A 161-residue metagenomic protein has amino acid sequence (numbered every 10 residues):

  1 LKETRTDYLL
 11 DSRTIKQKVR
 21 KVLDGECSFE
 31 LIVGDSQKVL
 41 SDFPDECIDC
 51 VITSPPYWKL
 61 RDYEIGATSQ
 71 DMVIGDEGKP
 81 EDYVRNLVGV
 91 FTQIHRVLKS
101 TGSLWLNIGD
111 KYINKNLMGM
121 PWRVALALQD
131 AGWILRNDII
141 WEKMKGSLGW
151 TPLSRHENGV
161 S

Functional and structural regions predicted by a protein language model:
L1-S161: Core catalytic lobe of class I
